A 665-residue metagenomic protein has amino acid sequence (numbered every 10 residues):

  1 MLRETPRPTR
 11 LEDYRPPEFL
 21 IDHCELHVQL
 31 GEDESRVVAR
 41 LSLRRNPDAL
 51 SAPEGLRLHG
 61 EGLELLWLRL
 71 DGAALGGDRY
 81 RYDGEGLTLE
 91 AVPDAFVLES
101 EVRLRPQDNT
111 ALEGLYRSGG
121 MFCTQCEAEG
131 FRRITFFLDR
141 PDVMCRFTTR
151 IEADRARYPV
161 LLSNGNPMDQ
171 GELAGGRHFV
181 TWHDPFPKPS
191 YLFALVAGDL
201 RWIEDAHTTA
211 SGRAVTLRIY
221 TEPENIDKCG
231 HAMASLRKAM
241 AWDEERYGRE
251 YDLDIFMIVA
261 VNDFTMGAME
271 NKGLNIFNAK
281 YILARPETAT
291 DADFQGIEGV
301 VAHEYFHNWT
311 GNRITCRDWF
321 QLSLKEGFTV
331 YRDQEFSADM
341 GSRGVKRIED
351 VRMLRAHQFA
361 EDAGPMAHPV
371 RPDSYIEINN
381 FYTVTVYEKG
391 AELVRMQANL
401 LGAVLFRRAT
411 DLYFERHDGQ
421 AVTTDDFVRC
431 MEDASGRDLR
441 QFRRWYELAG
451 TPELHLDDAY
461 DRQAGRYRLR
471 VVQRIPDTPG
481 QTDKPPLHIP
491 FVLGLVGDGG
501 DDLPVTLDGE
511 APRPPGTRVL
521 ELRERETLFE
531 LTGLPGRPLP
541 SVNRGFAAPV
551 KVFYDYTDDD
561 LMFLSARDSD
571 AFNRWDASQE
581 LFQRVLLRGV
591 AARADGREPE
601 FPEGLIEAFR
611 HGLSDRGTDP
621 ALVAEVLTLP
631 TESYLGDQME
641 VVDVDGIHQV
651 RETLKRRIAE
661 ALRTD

Functional and structural regions predicted by a protein language model:
M1-R36, D48, Y116-Q125, R132 (+3 more regions): N-terminal, polar/Ser/Thr-rich
R40-L63, F136-D139, C145-D154, D425 (+2 more regions): Surface-exposed beta-strand/loop patches in extracellular or lumenal glycoproteins
N46-S118, D139, A174-G176, T181 (+1 more regions): A surface-exposed beta-strand-loop module
E64-D71, D438-Q441, T451-V542, E632-D643 (+2 more regions): Beta-strand-rich binding/interaction modules
E101-D205, D570-W575, L581: Extended, low-hydrophobicity, Ser/Thr/Pro/Gly-biased non-transmembrane segments
L104-A111, P476-T478, F546-V552: Short acidic/polar inter-strand loop motif in beta-rich domains
W182, S211-Q463, R468-V471: Hydrophobic alpha-helical and helix-loop surface patches within well-folded domains that function as non-catalytic
R355-A356, V384, T532-D665: Long, ordered, helix-rich scaffold segments
